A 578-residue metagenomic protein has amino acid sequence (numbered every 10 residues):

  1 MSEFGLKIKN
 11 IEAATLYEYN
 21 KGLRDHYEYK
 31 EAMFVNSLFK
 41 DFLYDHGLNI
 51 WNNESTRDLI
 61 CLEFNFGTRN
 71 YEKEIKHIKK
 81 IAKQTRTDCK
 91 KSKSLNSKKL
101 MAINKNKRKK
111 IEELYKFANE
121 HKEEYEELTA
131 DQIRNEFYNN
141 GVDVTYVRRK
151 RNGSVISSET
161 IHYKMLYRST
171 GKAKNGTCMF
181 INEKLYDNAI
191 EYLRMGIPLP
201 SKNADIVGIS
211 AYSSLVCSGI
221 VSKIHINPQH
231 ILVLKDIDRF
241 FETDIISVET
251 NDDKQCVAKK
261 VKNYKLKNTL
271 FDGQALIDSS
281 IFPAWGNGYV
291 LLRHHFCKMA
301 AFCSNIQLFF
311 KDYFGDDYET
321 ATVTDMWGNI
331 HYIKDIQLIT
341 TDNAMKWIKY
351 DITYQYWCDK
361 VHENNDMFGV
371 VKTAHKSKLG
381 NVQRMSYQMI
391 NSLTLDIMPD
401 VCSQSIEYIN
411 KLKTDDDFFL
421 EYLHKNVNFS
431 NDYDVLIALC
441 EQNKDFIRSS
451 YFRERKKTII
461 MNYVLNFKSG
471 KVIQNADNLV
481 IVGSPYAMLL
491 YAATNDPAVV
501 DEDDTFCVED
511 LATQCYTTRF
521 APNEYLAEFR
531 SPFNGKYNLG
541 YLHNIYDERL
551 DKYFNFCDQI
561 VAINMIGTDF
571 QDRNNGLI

Functional and structural regions predicted by a protein language model:
M1-N574: Conserved small-residue
G576-I578: Structured mid-domain segments that build the active-site/substrate or prosthetic-cofactor binding neighborhood
